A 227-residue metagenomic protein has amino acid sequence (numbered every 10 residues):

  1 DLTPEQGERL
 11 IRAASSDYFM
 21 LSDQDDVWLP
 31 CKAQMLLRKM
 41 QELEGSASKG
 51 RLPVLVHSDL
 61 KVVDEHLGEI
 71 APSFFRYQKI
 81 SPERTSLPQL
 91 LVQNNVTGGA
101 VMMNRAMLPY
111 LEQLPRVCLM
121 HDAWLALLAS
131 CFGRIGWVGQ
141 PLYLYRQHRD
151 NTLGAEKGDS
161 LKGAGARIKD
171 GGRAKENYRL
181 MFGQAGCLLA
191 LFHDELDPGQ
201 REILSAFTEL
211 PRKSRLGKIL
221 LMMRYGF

Functional and structural regions predicted by a protein language model:
D1-D159: Nucleotide-sugar donor-binding/catalytic module of glycosyltransferases that assemble extracellular/cell-envelope
L91, V117-L119, R146-F227: C-terminal subregions of glycosyltransferases and related glycan-biosynthesis enzymes
